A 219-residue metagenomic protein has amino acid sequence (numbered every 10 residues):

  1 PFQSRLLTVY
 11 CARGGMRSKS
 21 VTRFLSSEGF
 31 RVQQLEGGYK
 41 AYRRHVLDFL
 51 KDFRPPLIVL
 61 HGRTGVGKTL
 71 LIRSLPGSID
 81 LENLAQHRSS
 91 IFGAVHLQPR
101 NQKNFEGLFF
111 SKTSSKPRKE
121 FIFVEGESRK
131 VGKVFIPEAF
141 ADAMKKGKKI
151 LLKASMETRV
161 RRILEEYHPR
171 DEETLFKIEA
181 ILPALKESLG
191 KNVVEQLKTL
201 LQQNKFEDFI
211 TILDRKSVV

Functional and structural regions predicted by a protein language model:
P1-L6, R44-L47, T174, I181: Helix-loop module immediately N-terminal to the HCX5R catalytic loop in PTP-like cysteine phosphatase domains
F2-L35: Catalytic cysteine-centered active loop of the rhodanese-like fold, especially the PTP/DSP P-loop
R17, P56-P76: Glycine-rich phosphate-binding P-loop
E28-R43, N83: A short glycine-rich beta-strand->turn/loop micro-motif centered on a GG-aromatic cluster
P76-A143: Conserved nucleotide-sensing/catalytic segment adjacent to the nucleotide-binding pocket in NTP-handling enzymes
E125, A143-E165: Conserved phosphate-donor/acceptor-positioning beta-strand/loop module used by diverse small-molecule
M156-E187, K191, E195, T199: Activity-critical C-terminal alpha-helical subdomain
K216-V218: Conserved small/polar residues in nucleotide/adenosyl-binding loops
